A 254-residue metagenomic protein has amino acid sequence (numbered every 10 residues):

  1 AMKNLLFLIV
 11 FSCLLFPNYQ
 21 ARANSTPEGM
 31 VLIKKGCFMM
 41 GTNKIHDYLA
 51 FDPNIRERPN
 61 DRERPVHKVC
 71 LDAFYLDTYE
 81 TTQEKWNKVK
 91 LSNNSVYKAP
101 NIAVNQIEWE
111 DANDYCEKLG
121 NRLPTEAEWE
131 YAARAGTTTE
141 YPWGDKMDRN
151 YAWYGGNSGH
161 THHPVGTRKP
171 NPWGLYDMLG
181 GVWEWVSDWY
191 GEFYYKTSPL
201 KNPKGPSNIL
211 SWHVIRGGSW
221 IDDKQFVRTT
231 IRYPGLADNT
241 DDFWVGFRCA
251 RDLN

Functional and structural regions predicted by a protein language model:
K3-L91, A135-T137, Y151, V214 (+2 more regions): Short, compositionally biased
N24-T26, P59-T137, G156-Y176: Short aromatic-cysteine micro-motif
N43-K44, K88-K90, R134-A135, P142-G144 (+2 more regions): Short, solvent-exposed loop/turn and secondary-structure capping segments
L49-V69, T137, G159-T161, L179-N254: Surface-exposed recognition segments
W86, W109, W129, W143 (+5 more regions): Signature tryptophan residues that serve as conserved aromatic anchors
N94, Y151, N202-P203: Proline-centered structural pivot motif
D145-R149: Short, surface-exposed glycine/acidic/tryptophan-bearing loops
